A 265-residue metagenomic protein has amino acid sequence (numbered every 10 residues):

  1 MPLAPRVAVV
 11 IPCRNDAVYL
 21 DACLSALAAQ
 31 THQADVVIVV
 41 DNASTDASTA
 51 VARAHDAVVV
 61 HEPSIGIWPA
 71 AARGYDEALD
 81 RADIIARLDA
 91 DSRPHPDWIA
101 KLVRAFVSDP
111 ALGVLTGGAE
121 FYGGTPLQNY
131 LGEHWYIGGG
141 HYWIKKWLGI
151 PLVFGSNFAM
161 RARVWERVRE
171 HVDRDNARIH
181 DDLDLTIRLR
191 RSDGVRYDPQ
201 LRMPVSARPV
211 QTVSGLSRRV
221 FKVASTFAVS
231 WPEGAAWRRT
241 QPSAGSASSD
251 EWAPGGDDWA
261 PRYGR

Functional and structural regions predicted by a protein language model:
N15-A29: Short, well-formed alpha-helical segments that are part of the catalytic scaffolds of diverse glycosyltransferases
V18-D21, D46-A54: Acidic helix N-cap motif at the loop->helix transition within catalytic regions of sugar-transfer enzymes
A26, Q33, D41-T49, S92: A conserved acidic beta->alpha catalytic loop
E62-D80: Glycine-rich, basic loop-to-helix element that forms the pyrophosphate-binding segment of sugar-nucleotide handling
R81-R93: Short beta-strand-to-loop acidic/aromatic patch adjacent to the donor-nucleotide binding site
D97-L127: Conserved donor NDP-sugar-binding/catalytic core segment of glycosyltransferases
G117-F121, L131-P151: Short, flexible, basic/aromatic active-site loop/helix in glycosyltransferases
N176-L185: Acidic donor-binding loop at a coil-to-helix junction in glycosyltransferase catalytic cores that engages
